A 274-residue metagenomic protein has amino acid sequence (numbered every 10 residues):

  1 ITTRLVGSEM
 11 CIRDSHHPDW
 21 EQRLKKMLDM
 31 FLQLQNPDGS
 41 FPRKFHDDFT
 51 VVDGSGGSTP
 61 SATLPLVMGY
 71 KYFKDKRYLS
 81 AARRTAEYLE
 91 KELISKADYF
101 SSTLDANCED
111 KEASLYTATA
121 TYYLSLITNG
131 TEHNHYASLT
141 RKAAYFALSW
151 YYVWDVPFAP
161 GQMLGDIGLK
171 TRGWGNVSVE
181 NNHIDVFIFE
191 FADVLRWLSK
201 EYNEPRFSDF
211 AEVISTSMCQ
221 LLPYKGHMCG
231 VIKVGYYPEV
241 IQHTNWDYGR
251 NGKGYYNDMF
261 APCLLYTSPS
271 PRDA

Functional and structural regions predicted by a protein language model:
I1-G7, I12, Y266-A274: Single conserved hydrophobic/aromatic residue that forms the stacking wall/gate of nucleotide- or nucleobase-binding
R4-S8, R13-H17, K26-M30: Alpha-solenoid helical-repeat scaffolds
R4-S8, S40-S61, D98-Y122, P157-I184 (+1 more regions): Carbohydrate-binding/catalytic loop surfaces
S15, D19-Q22, G57, F73 (+4 more regions): Residues within HEAT/ARM-like alpha-solenoid scaffolds
D19-P42, K76-F100, S138-F158, D209-M228: Long, well-ordered core segments of solenoidal/helical folds
P65, G69-Y72, T85, A120 (+3 more regions): Core register positions within helices of long alpha-helical scaffolds
Y116, A120-Y123, I127-A137, R141-F146 (+3 more regions): Active-site neighborhood of glycoside hydrolase catalytic domains
K142, I188-R196, K200, E204-G252: Exposed, low-structure sequence patches enriched in small/polar residues
